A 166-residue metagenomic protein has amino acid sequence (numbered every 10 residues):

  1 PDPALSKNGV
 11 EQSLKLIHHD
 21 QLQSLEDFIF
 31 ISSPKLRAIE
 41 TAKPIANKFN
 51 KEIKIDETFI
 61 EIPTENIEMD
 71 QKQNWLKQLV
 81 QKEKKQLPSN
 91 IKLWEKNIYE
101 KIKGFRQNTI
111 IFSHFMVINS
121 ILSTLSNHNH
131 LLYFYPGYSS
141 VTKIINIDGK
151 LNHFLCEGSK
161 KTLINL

Functional and structural regions predicted by a protein language model:
P1-A4, A46-E100, L155-C156: Phosphate-handling substructures
P1-K54, E83: Active-site-proximal alpha-helix that buttresses catalytic centers in soluble enzyme cores
L14-Q21, E95-R106: Generic structural signal for well-ordered alpha-helical scaffold segments
F28, F105-M116: Generic beta-sheet signal
L36, F59, M116: Catalytic metal-binding/acid-base residues of hydrolase active sites
P44, S120, T124: Active-site signature of alpha/beta-hydrolase-fold catalytic machinery across serine- and Asp/Cys-nucleophile hydrolases
K51-I55, E61-N74, S123-L166: Acidic, low-complexity terminal tails and accessory targeting/binding regions of phosphate-metabolizing enzymes
